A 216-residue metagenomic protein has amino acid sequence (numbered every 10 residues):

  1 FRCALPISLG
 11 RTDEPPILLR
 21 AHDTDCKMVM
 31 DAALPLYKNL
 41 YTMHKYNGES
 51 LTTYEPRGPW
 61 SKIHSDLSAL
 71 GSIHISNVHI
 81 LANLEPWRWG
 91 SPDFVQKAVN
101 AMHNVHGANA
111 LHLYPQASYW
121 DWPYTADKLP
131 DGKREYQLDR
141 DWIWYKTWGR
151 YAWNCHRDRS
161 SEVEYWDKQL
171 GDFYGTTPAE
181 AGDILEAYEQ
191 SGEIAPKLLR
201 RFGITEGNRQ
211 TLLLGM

Functional and structural regions predicted by a protein language model:
F1-P178, L185: Catalytic-core regions of glycoside hydrolase
D167-Y174, A179-M216: C-terminal functional modules
